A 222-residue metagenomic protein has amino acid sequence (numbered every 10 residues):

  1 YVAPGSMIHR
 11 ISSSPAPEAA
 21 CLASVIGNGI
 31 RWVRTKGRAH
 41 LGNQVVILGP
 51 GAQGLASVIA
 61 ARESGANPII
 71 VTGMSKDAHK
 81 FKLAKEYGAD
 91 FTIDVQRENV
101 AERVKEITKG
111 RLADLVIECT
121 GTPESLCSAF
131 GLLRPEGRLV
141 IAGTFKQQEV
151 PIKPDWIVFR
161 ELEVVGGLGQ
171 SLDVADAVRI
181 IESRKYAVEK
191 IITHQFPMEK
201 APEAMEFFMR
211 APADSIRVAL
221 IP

Functional and structural regions predicted by a protein language model:
Y1-I8: Glycine-rich phosphate/adenylate-binding loop and adjacent beta-alpha elements of nucleotide- or dinucleotide-binding
H9, V46, I70, R138-V140 (+2 more regions): Structural detector of well-ordered beta-strand residues that form the stable sheet scaffold of enzyme domains
I11, G29, A61, A84 (+7 more regions): Residue-level signal for nonpolar/aromatic packing positions in well-ordered secondary structure
S13-R97, E102: Mid-domain Rossmann-like dinucleotide-binding core that forms the NAD(H)/NADP(H) cofactor-binding site
K36-L41, E63, K82, E86-E163: Glycine-rich cofactor phosphate-binding loops and adjacent beta1-alpha1 units of small-molecule cofactor enzyme domains
L48, E98-N99, E106, C127-G131 (+1 more regions): C-terminal hydrophobic helical "lid"/dimerization subdomain of Rossmann-like NAD(P)H-dependent oxidoreductases
M74-D77, F145, Q170: Residues in the short beta-alpha loop(s) of Rossmann-like NAD(P)-binding domains
G137-V140, I152-I191: Rossmann-fold dehydrogenase core element
